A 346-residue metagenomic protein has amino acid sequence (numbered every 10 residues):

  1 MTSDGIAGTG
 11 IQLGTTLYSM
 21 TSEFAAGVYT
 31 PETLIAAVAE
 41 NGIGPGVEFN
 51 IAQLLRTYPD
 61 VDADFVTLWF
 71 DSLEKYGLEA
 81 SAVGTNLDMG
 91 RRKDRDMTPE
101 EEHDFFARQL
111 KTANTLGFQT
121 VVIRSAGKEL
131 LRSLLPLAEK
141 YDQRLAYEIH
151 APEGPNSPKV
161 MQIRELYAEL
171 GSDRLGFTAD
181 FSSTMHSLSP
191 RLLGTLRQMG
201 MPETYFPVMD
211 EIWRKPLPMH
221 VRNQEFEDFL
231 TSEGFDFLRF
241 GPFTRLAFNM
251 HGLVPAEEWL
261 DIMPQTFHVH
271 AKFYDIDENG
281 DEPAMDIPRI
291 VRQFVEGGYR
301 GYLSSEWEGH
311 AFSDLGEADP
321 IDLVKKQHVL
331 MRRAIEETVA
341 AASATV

Functional and structural regions predicted by a protein language model:
S3, D71-E79, M89-R222: Active-site acidic/histidine proton-transfer and metal-coordination neighborhood in alpha/beta enzyme cores
I11-Y18, P45-F49, A80-T85, V121-I123 (+4 more regions): Hydrophobic faces of well-ordered beta-strands that scaffold small-molecule active sites in alpha/beta enzyme cores
G14-P31, M89-H103, A247-M250, G280-D281: Active-site mouth loops of central-metabolism enzymes
T16-S22, N50-L54, T85-D88, A126 (+5 more regions): Active-site beta-loop-alpha junctions enriched in small/polar residues
T21-V28, Y58-D60, N156-V160, S187-R300 (+1 more regions): Gly/Pro-rich active-site loop or hairpin
Y29-Q53, K111-T120: Catalytic domains of carbohydrate-active enzymes, especially glycoside hydrolases
P45-D71: Glycine-rich, proline-tolerant flexible connector loops at the mouths of alpha/beta enzymes
Q293, S304-V346: Aromatic-rich peripheral "rim/lid" segments of glycoside hydrolase catalytic domains that contact and position glycan
